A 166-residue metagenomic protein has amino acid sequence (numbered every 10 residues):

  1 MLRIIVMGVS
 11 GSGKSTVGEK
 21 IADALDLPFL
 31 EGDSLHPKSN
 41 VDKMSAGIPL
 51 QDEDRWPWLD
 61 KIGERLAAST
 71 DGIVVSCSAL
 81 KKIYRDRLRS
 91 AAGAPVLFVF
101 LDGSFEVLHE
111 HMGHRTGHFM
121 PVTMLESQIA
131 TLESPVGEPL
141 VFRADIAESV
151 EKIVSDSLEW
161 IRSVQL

Functional and structural regions predicted by a protein language model:
R3: Walker A (P-loop) ATP-phosphate-binding motif of ABC ATPase nucleotide-binding domains
V6: Hydrophobic anchor at the beta1->P-loop junction of P-loop NTPases
V9: P-loop (Walker A) phosphate-binding loop of NTP-binding proteins
K14: Conserved lysine of the Walker
E19-E64: Conserved substrate/cofactor phosphate-moiety recognition/catalytic segment in nucleotide-dependent phosphotransferases
S69-V74, L97: Loop/turn-to-beta-strand initiation segments
A92-H111: Conserved phosphate-donor/acceptor-positioning beta-strand/loop module used by diverse small-molecule
T116-L158: Small-molecule kinase domains that catalyze NTP-dependent phosphoryl transfer to phosphate-bearing small molecules
